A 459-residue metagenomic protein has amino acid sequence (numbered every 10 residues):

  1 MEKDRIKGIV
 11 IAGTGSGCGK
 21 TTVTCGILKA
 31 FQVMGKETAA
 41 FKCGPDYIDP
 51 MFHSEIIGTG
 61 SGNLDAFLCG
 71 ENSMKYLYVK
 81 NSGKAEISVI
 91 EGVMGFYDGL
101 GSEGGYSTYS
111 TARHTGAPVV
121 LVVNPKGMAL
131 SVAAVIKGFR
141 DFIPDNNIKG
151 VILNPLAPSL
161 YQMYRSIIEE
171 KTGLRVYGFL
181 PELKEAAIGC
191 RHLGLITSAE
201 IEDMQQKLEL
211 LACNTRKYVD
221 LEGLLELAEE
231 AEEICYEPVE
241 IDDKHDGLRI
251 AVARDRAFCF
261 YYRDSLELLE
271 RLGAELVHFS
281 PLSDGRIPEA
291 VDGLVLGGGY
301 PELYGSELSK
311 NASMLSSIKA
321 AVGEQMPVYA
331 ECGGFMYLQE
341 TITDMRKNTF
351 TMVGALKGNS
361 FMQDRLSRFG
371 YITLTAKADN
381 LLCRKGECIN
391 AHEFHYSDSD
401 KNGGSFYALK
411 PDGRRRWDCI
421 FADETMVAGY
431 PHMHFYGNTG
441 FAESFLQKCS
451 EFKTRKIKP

Functional and structural regions predicted by a protein language model:
E2-T22, L28-T115, V119, V123-G150 (+2 more regions): ATP-dependent carboxylate-amine ligase catalytic core
G8, K36-A39, G247-R249, E275 (+1 more regions): Residues that mark the start of a beta-strand
K42-C43, V176-K184, E275-S283: Beta-strand->loop->alpha-helix junctions that form or flank phosphate-binding loops in nucleotide-handling enzymes
A112, K244-D246, F258-L268, E275 (+2 more regions): C-terminal and late-domain segments of enzyme folds
A117, L174, G323-P327: A short helix->loop->beta-strand "cap" motif at the edges of active sites that frequently abuts
A129-D242: Internal gly/pro-rich beta-alpha loop/helix module that stabilizes soluble enzyme cofactors or their anionic handles
D246-A321: Phosphate-binding active sites in nucleotide-utilizing proteins
P301-N380: Cysteine-nucleophile active-site neighborhood
